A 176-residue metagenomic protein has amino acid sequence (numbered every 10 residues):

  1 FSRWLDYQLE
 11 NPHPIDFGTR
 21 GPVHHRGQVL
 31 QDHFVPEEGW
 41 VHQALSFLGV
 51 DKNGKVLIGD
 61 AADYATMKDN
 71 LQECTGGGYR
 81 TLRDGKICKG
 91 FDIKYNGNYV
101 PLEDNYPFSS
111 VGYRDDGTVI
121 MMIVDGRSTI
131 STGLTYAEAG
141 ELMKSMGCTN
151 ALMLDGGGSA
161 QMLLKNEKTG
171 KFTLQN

Functional and structural regions predicted by a protein language model:
F1-N176: Gly/Ser/Thr/Pro-rich low-complexity, intrinsically disordered segments
